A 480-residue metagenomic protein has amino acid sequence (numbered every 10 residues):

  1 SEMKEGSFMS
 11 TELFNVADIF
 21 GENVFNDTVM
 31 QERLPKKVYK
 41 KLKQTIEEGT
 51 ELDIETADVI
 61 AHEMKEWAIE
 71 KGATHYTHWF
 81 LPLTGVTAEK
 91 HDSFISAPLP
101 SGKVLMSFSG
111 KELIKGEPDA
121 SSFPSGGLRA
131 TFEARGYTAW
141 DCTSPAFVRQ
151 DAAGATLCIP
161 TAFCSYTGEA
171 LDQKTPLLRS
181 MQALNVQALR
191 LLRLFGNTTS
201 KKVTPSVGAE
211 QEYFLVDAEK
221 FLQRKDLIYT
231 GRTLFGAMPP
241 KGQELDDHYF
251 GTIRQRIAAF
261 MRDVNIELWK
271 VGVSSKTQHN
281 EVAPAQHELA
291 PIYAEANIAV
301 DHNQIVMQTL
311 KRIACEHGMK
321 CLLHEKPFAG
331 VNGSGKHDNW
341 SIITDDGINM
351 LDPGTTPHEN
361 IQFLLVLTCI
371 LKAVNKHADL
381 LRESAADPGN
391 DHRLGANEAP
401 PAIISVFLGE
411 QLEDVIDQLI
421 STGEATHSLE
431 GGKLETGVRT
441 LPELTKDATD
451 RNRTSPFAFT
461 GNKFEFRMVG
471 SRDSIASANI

Functional and structural regions predicted by a protein language model:
S1-F8: Short, Lys/Arg-enriched N-terminal segments with co-localized hydrophobic residues within the first ~10-30 amino acids
M3, I19-D27, V186, R190-L192 (+1 more regions): Flexible inter-domain linker/hinge segments
I19-A134: Active-site core of metal-dependent hydrolases
D58, L81, K111, N280-E281 (+2 more regions): Residue-level "edge-of-site" marker
I60, L83-V86, I298, A329 (+1 more regions): Glycine-/small-residue-rich active-site loops that bind phosphorylated ligands and cofactors
H78-L81, K336-W340: Histidine-centered catalytic micro-motifs
R135-L323, N332-G335, I342-I480: Glycine-rich, acidic/polar active-site loops that bind/position phosphate-bearing ligands
